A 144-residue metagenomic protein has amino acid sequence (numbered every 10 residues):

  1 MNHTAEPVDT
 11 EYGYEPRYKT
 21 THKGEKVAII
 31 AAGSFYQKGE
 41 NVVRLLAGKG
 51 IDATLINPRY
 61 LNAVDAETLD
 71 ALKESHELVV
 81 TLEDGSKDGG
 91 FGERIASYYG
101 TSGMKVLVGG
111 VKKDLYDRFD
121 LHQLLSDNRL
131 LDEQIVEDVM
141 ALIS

Functional and structural regions predicted by a protein language model:
M1-S144: Thiamine diphosphate
